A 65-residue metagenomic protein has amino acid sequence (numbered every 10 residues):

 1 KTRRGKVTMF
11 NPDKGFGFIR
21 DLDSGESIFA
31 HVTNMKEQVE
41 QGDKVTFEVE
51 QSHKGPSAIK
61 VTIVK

Functional and structural regions predicted by a protein language model:
K1-P12, K44: Structural detector for short beta-strands of small beta-barrel domains
T2, E40-Q41, T62-K65: OB/S1-fold single-stranded nucleic-acid-binding modules and their adjacent gly/ser/pro-rich low-complexity linkers
T2, G25-S27, P56: Short, mixed charged/polar active-site loops that provide acid/base catalysis or chelate metal/phosphate cofactors
M9, D21, N34, K60-I63: A residue-level detector for short acidic-glycine micro-motifs
K14-I19: Short aromatic-glycine-enriched beta-strand elements
G25-E37: Beta-strand/loop nucleic-acid-binding surfaces
M35-T46: Short nucleic-acid-contacting surface segments enriched for D/E, G, S/T with interspersed K/R
E50-K65: OB-fold/S1-family single-stranded nucleic acid-binding modules
